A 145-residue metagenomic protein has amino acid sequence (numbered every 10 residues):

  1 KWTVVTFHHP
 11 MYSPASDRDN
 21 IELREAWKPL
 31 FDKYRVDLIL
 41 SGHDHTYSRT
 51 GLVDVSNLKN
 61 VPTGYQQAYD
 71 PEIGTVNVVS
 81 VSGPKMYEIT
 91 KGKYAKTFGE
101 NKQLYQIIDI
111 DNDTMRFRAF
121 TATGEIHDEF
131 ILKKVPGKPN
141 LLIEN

Functional and structural regions predicted by a protein language model:
K1-H127: Long, structured stretches of catalytic cores involved in phosphate-ester chemistry, encompassing
R116-N145: C-terminal domain-boundary segment and adjacent tail
